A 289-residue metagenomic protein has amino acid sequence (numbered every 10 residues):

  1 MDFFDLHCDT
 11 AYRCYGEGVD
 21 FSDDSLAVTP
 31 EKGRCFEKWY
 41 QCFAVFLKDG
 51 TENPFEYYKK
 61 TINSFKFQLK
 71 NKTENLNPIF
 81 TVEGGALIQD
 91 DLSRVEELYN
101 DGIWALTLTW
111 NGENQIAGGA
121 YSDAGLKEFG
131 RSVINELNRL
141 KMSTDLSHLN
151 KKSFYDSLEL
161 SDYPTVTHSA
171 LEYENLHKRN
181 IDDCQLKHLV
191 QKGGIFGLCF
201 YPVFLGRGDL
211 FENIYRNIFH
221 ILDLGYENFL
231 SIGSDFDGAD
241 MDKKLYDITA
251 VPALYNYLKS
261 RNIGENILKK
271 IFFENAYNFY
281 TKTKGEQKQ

Functional and structural regions predicted by a protein language model:
M1-C199, V203-G208, Y215, F219-L222 (+4 more regions): Extended, charged catalytic domains and RNA/DNA-binding interfaces, predominantly in divalent-metal-using enzymes
F46-D49, G238, F273-N278: A short, acidic, flexible beta-alpha connecting loop/helix-capping segment that sits on the rim of active
N53, Y57, D209-L210, K243-Y246 (+1 more regions): Catalytic cores of large soluble enzymes that bind and process phosphate-bearing ligands
G84-I88, D237, Y277: Short, internal active-site loops enriched in acidic
G225-I248: Short acidic/histidine-rich active-site segments
L245-Q289: Mid-to-C-terminal alpha-helical segments outside catalytic/metal-binding sites
